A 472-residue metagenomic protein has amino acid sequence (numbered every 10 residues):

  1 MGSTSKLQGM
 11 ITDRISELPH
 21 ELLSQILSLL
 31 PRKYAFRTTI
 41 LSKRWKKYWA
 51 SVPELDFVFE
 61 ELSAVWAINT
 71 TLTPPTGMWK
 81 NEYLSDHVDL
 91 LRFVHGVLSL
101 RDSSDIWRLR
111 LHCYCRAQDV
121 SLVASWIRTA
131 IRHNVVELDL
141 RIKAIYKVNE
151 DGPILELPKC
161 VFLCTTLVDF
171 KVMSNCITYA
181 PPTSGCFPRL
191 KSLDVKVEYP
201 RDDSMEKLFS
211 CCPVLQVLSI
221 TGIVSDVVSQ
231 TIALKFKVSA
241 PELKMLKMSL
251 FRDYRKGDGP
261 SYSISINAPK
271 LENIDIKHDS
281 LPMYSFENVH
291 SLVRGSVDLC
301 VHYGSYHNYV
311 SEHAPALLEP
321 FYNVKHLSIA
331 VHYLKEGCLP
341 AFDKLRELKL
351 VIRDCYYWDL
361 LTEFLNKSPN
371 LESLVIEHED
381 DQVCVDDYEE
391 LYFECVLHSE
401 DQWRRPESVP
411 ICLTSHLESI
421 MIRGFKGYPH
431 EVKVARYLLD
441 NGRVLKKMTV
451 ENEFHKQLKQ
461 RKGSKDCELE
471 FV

Functional and structural regions predicted by a protein language model:
G2-T231, K235-K237, C412: Leucine-rich repeat
G2-T4, N452-V472: C-terminal helix/juxtamembrane-tail motif
V52, I106, V135-E137, L167 (+12 more regions): Conserved hydrophobic position(s) of the canonical leucine-rich repeat
L62-H95, L100, C115-V123, A144-E156 (+10 more regions): Leucine-rich repeat
A124-T129, D151-T165, P182-L190, E206-V214 (+9 more regions): A structural signal for leucine-rich repeat
K325-V331, R346-I352, Y356, L365-H378 (+3 more regions): Alpha-helix capping/termination and helix-coil
H416-N452: C-terminal structured "cap/appendage" subdomains that terminate the fold
